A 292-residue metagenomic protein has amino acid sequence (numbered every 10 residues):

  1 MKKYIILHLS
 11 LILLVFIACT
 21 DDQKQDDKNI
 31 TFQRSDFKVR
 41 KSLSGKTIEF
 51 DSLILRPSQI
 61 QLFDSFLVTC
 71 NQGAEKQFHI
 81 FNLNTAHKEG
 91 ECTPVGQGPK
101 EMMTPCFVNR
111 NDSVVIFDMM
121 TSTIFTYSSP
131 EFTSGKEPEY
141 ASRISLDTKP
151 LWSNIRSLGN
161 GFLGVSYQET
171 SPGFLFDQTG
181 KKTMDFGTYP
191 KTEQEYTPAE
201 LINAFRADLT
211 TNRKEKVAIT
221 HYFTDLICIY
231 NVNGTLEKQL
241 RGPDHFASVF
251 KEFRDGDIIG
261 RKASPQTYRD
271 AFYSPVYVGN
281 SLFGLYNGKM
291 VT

Functional and structural regions predicted by a protein language model:
V15-A18: C-terminal motif of bacterial Sec signal peptides marking the signal peptidase cleavage site
N29-L55: A short helix->beta-strand "capping" segment at the edge of beta-propeller domains
K46-Q77, Y273-S274, S281-M290: Beta-strand-rich domains and repeat architectures in extracellular enzymes and scaffolds, especially beta-propellers
R56-Q61, P105-R110, W152-L158, E200-K214 (+2 more regions): Structural signature of eukaryotic scaffold interfaces centered on beta-propeller domains
L83-T85, S129-F132, D177-K181, N231-T235: Short loop/turn segments that connect beta-strands within beta-propeller blades
H87-T121, S142-L146: Blade-loop segments of beta-propeller domains
M120-S122, S128-G159: Asp-box/WD-like beta-propeller blade repeats and closely related beta-sheet repeat scaffolds
E237-P275: Flexible internal linker/loop segments at domain or repeat junctions
